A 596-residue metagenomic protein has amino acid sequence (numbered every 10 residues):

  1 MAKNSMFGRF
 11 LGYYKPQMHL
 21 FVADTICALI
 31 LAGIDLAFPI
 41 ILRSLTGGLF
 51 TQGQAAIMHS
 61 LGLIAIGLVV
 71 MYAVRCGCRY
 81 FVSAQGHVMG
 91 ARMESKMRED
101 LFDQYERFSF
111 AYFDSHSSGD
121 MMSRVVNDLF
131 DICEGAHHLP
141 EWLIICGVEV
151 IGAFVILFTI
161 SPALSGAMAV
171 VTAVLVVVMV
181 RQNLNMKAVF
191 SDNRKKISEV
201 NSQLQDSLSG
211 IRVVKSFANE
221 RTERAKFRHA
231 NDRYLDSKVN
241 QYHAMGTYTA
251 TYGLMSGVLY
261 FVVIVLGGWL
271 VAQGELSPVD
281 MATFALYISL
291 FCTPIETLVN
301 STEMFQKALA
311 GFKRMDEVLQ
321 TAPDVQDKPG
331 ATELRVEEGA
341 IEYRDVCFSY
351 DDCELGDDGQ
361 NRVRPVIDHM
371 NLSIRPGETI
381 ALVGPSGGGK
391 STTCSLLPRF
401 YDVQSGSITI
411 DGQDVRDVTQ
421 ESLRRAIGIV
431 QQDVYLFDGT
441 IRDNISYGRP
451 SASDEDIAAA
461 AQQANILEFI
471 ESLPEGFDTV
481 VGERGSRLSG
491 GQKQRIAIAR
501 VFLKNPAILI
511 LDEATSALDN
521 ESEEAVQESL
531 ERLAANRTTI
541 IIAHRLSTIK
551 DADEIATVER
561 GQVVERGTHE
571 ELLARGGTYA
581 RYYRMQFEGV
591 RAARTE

Functional and structural regions predicted by a protein language model:
K3, I26-C27, I34-G47, M71-S118 (+12 more regions): Juxtamembrane helix-loop junctions of ABC transporter transmembrane domains
P16, L20-I30, G67-M71, H138-D192 (+2 more regions): Transmembrane helices of ABC transporter permease
H19, F110-A111, N127-A136, P140 (+11 more regions): An intracellular "coupling" helix at the cytosolic face of ABC transporter transmembrane type-1 domains
F21-F81, F158-A163, G274-P278: Transmembrane helix-loop-helix hairpins at lipid-water interfaces of multipass membrane proteins, especially the type-1
T51, I57-H59, I156-V170, A244-K313 (+1 more regions): Helix-loop-helix
L101, Y105, V214, M315 (+1 more regions): Helix-loop junctions and hydrophobic alpha-helical segments within the transmembrane domains of large membrane
Y105, F227, Y343-D345: Conserved catalytic Walker-motif region of ABC-type ATPase nucleotide-binding domains
L334-E596: ABC-type nucleotide-binding domain
